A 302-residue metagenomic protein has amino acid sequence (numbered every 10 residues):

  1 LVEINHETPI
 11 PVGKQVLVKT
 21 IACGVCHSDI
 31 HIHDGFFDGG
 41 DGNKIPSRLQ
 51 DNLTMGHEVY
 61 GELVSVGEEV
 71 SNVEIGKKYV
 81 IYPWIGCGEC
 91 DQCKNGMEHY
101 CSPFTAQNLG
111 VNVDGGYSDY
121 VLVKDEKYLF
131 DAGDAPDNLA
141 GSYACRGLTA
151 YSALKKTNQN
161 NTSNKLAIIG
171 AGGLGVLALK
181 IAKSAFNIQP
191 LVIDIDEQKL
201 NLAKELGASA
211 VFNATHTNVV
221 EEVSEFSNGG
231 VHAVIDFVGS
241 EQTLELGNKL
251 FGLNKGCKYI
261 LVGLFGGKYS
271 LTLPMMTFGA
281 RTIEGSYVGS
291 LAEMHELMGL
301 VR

Functional and structural regions predicted by a protein language model:
E7-C23, D38-D91, G133-A135: Glycine-rich beta-strand-centered segment in the early N-terminal region that forms part of a ligand/cofactor-binding
I45-N52, H57, C87-I169: NAD(P)H dinucleotide-binding glycine-rich loop of Rossmann-like/cofactor-binding domains, especially the beta1-alpha1
G76, S163, A208, G229-H232: Local beta-strand N-terminus motif with an aromatic residue
V80, H232-I235: N-terminal Rossmann-like NAD(P) cofactor-binding module of classical short-chain dehydrogenase/reductase
Y128, G133-T217, E221-E222: Mid-domain Rossmann-like dinucleotide-binding core that forms the NAD(H)/NADP(H) cofactor-binding site
S224, N228, F265-R302: C-terminal substrate-binding/catalytic core of Rossmann-like NAD(P)-dependent dehydrogenases/reductases
K255-K258: Glycine-centered, small-residue-biased loops immediately flanking beta-strands in adenine/cofactor-binding cores
